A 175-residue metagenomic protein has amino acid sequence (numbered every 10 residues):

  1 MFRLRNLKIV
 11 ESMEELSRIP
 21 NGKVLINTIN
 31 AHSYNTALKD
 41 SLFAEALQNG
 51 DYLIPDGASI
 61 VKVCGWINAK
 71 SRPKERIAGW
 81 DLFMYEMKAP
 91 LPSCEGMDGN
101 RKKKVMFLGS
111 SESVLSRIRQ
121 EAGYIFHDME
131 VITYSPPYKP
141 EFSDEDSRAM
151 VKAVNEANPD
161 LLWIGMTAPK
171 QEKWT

Functional and structural regions predicted by a protein language model:
M1-F83: N-terminal nucleotide/polyanion-binding subdomain common to many enzyme families
R18-G22, A46-Q48, P90, D98-N100 (+1 more regions): Flexible, charged surface loops at secondary-structure boundaries
A31, G109-S111, M166-A168: Short, well-ordered beta-to-alpha junction loops that form the rim of enzyme active sites and present histidine/acidic
D51, V105, D160: Conserved acidic residues
K62, P169-Q171: Short glycine-rich, flexible loops that bind phosphorylated cofactors or substrates
W66-S93, N100-A157: Conserved beta-alpha
R119, E172-T175: Short Gly/Thr/Asp-enriched flexible loops that form oxyanion-binding sites at enzyme active sites
V151-A168, T175: Proline-aspartate-enriched helix->loop->beta-strand connector
